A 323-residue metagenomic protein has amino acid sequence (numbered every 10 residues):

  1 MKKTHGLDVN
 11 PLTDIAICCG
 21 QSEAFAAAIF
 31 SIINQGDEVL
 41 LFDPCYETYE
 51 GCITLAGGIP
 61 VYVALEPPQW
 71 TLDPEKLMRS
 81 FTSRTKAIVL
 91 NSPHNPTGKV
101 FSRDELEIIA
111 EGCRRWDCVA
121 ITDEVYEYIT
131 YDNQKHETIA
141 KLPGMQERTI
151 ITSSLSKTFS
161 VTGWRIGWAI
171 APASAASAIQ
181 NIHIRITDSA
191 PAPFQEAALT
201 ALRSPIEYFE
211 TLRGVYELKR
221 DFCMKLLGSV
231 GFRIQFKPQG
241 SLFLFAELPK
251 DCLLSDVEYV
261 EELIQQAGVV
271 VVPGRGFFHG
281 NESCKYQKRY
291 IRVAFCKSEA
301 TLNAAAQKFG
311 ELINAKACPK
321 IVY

Functional and structural regions predicted by a protein language model:
K2-Y323: PLP-dependent class I/II
